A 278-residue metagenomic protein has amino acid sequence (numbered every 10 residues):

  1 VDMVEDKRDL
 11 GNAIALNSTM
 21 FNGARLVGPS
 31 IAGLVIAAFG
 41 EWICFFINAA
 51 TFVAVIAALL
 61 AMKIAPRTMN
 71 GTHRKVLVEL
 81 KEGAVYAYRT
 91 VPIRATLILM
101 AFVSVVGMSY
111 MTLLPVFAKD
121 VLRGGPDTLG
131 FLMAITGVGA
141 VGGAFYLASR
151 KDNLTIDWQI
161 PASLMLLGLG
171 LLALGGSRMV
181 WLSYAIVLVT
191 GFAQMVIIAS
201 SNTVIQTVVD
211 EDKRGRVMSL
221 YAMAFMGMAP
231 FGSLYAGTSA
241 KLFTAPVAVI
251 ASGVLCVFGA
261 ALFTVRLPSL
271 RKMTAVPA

Functional and structural regions predicted by a protein language model:
V1-G23: Cytoplasmic helix-loop-helix junction between adjacent transmembrane helices in 12-TM secondary transporters
M3, E41, F45-K75, N153 (+1 more regions): Helix-loop junctions on the cytosolic side of multi-pass membrane transporters, especially the intracellular loop
L16-A24, L99, L220-F225: Hydrophobic alpha-helical segments of secondary membrane carriers
N22, P92-L97, I160, S183: Hydrophobic alpha-helix/TM-entry signal in multi-pass membrane transporters
R25-P29, M100-M111, Q194, A229: Conserved extracellular-gate-facing transmembrane-helix segments in secondary transporters
I64-I98: Juxtamembrane intracellular "pre-TM" segments in multi-pass secondary transporters
K81, Y88, F102, L114-A278: C-terminal transmembrane bundle of multi-pass solute transporters/carriers
Y88-S109, L188: Pair of pore-lining "gating" transmembrane helices in MFS-fold secondary transporters
